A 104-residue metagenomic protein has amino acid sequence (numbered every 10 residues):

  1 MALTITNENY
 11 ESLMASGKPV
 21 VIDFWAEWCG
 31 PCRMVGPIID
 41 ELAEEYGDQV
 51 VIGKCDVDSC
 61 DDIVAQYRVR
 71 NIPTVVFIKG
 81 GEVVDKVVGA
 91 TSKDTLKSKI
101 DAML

Functional and structural regions predicted by a protein language model:
M1-V51, D58-L104: Proteins that catalyze or organize thiol-disulfide redox chemistry and the adjacent proteostasis machinery handling
